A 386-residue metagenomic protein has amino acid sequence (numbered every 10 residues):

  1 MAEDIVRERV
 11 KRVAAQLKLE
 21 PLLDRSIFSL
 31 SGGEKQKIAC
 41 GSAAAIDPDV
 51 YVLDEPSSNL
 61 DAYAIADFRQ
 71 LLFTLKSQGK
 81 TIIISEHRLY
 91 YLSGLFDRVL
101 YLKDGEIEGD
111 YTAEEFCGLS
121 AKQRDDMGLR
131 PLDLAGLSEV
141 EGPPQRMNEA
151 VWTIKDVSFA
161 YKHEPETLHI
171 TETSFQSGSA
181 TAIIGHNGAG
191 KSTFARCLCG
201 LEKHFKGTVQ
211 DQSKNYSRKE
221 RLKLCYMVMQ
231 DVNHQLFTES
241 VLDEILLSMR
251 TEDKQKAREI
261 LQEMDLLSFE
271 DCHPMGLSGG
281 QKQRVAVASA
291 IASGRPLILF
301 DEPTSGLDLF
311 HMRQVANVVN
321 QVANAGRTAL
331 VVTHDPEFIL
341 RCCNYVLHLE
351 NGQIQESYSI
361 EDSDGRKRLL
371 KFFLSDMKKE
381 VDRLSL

Functional and structural regions predicted by a protein language model:
R7-L22, K254-F269: Conserved ABC ATPase "signature" region
S26-L30, E34, H273-L277, Q281: Conserved ABC ATPase signature
C40-G41, V287-A288: Hydrophobic anchor residue at the start of the ABC signature
Y51-D54, I298-D301: Catalytic Walker B motif of ABC-type/P-loop ATPase nucleotide-binding domains
E86-H87, T333-H334: H-loop/switch region of ABC-family ATPase nucleotide-binding domains
E106-G128, Q353-M377: Conserved beta-strand-loop-alpha-helix hinge in the C-terminal portion of ABC ATPase nucleotide-binding domains
C199: Helix-to-loop junction immediately C-terminal to a conserved catalytic motif
